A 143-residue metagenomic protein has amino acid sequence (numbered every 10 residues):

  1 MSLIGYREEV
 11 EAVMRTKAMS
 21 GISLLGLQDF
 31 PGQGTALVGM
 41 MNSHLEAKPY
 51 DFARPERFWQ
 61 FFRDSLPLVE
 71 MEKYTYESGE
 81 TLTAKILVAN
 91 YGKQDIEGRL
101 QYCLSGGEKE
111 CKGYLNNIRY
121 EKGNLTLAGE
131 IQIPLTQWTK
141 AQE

Functional and structural regions predicted by a protein language model:
M1-R99, S105, E110-K112, N116-R119: Substrate-binding clefts and catalytic carboxylate motifs of secreted carbohydrate-active enzymes
E80-A84, L127-A128, Q142: Short, solvent-exposed loop/turn segments enriched in Ser/Thr/Gly
G98, K140-E143: Exposed beta-strand face motif in extracellular beta-rich ectodomains
E108-K140: Intrinsically disordered, low-complexity Pro/Gly/Ser/Thr-rich segments with frequent PxxP/GP/PP motifs and embedded
